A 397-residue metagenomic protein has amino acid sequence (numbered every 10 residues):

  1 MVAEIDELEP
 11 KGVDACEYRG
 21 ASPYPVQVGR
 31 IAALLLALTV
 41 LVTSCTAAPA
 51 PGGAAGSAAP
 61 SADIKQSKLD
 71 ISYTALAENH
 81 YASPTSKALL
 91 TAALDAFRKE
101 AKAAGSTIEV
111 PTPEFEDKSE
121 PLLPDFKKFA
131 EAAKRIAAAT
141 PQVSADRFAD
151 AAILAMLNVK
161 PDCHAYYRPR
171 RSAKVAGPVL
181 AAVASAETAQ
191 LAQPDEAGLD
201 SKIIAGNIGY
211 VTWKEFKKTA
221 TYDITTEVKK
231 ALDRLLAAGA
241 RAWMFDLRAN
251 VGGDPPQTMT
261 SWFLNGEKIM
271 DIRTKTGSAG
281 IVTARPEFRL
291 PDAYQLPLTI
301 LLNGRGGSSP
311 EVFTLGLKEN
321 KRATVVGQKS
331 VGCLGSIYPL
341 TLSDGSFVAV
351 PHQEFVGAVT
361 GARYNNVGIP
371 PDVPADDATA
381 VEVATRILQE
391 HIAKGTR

Functional and structural regions predicted by a protein language model:
I5-E7: Alpha-helix boundary/capping motif
G29-A32, A37, S44-D271, P339-T341 (+1 more regions): Flexible, low-complexity junctional segments that flank or bridge functional domains
A139, G239-M244, D292-T299, N320-K321: Short, surface-exposed connector motifs at secondary-structure boundaries
G209-T212, A242-D246, D271, P297-L302 (+2 more regions): Structural recognition of the beta-strand scaffold that forms the well-ordered cores of secreted hydrolase catalytic
V251-R305, G335-S343, H352-V359, R363-Y364 (+1 more regions): Gly/Ser/Thr-rich loop/hinge elements
R305-G307, N320-L334: Short, well-structured beta-strand/strand-turn elements
D372-R397: Low-complexity, Gly/Ser/Thr/Pro-rich intrinsically disordered linker/tail segments
